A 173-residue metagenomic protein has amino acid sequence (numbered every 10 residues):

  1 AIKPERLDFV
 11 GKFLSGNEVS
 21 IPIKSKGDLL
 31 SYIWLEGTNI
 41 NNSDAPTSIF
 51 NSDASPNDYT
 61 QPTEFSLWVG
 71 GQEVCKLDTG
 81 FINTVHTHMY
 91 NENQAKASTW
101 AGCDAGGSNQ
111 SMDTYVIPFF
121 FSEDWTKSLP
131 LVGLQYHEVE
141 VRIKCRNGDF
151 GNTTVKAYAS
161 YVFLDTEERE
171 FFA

Functional and structural regions predicted by a protein language model:
A1-A173: Short, low-complexity Pro/Thr/Gly
